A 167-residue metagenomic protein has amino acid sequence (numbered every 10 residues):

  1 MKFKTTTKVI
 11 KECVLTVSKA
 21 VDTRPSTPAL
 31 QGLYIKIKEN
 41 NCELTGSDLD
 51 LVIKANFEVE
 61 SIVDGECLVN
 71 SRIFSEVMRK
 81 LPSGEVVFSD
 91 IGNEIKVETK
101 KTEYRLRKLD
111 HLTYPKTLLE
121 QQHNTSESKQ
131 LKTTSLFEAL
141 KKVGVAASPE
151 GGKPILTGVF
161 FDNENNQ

Functional and structural regions predicted by a protein language model:
M1-Q167: Structural preference for solvent-exposed beta-strand-turn elements and adjacent flexible terminal/loop segments within
